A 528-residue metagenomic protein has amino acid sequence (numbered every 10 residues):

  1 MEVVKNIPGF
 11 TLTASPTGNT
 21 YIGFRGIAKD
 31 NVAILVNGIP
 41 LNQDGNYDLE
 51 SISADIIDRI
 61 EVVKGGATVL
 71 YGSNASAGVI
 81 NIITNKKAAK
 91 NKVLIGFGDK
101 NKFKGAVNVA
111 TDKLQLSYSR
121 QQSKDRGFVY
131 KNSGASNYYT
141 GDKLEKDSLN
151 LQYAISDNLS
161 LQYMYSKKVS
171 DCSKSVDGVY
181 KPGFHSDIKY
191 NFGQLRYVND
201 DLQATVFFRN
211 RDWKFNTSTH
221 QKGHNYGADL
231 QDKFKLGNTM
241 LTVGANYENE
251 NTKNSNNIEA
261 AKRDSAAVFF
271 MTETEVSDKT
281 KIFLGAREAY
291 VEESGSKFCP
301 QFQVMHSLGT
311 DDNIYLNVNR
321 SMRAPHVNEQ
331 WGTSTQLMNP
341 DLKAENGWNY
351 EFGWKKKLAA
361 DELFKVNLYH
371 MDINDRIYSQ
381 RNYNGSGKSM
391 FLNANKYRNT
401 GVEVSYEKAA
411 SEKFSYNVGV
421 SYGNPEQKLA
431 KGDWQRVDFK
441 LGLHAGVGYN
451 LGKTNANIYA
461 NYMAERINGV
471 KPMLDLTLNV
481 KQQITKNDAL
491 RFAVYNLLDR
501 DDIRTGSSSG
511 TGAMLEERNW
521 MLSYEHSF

Functional and structural regions predicted by a protein language model:
V4-I39, D58: Extracytoplasmic beta-strand/coil segments of soluble accessory domains associated with Gram-negative outer-membrane
L12, G23, I39-G65: Short acidic/polar hinge/loop motifs at secondary-structure boundaries that mediate gating or recognition
V32, K86, G98, Y180-D200 (+8 more regions): Outer-membrane beta-barrel signature, preferentially recognizing the C-terminal barrel domain of Gram-negative
I52-K92, S527: A beta-strand signature from Gram-negative outer-membrane beta-barrel systems, especially the internal plug domain
N81, A89, F103, N108-H185 (+1 more regions): Periplasmic-side early beta-strands and strand-to-turn transitions of outer-membrane beta-barrels
G105-T111, L149, Y153-I155, L316 (+1 more regions): Conserved C-terminal beta-signal and adjacent last beta-strands/turns of outer-membrane beta-barrel proteins
S156-N158, M240-T242, I258-I373, S411 (+2 more regions): Structural signature of Gram-negative outer-membrane beta-barrels, strongest in the C-terminal barrel of TonB-dependent
N158, E275-I282, Y369-D372, L392-R466 (+1 more regions): Gram-negative outer-membrane beta-barrel transporters
